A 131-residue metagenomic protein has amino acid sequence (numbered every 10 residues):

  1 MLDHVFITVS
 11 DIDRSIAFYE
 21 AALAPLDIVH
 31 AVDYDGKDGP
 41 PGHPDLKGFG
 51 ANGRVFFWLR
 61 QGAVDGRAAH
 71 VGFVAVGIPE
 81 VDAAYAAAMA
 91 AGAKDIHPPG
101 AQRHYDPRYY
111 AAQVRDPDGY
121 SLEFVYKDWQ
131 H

Functional and structural regions predicted by a protein language model:
M1-I16, V71, D128-H131: N-terminal beta-strand motif that seeds the catalytic metal site of vicinal oxygen chelate
V5, D106, Q113, F124-H131: Short beta->alpha transition motifs characteristic of CBS
T8-R54: Core segments of cupin and vicinal oxygen chelate
D11-R14, G72-P117: Vicinal oxygen chelate
V29-Y34, G100-R103, V125-H131: Conserved catalytic-core motifs of GNAT/GCN5-like acyltransferases
A31, F57-W58, I96-P99: A short linear hydrophobic-aromatic micro-motif
D38-A83, A90: Long, continuous compositionally biased terminal/linker segments
V55-R60, Q113, L122-V125: Conserved beta-strand in the GNAT
